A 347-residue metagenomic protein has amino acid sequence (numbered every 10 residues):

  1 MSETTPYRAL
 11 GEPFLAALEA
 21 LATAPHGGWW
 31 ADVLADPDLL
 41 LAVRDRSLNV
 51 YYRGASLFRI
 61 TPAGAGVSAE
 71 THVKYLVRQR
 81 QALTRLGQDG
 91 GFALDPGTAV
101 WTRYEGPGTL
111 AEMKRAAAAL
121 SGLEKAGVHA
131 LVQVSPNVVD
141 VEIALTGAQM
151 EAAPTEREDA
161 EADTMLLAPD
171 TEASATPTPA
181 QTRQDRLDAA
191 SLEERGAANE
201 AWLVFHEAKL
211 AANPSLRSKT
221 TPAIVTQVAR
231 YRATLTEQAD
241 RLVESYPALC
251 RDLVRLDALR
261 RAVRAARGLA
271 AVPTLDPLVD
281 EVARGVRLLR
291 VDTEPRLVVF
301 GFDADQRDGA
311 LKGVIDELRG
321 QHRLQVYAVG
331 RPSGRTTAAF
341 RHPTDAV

Functional and structural regions predicted by a protein language model:
M1-V347: Charged, terminal alpha-helix-loop-beta segments that serve as non-catalytic nucleic-acid engagement and/or assembly
